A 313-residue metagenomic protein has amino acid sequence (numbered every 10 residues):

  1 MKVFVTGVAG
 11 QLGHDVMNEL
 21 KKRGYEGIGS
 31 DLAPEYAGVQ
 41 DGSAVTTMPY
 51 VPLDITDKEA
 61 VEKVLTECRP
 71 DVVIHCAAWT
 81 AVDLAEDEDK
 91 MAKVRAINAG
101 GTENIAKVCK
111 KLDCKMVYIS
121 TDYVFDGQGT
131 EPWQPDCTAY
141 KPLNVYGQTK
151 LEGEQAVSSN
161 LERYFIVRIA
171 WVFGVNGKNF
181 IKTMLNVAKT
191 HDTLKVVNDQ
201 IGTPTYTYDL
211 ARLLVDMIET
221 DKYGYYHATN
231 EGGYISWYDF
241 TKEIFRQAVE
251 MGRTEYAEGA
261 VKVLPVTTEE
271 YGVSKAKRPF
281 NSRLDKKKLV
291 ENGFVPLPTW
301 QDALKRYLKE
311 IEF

Functional and structural regions predicted by a protein language model:
M1-R23: N-terminal Rossmann NAD(P)H-binding glycine-rich loop of SDR-like oxidoreductase domains
S43-D57: Rossmann-fold cofactor-recognition segment
I55-I97: NAD(P)H-binding glycine-rich loop region in Rossmannoid oxidoreductase-like domains and their noncatalytic homologs
A92-N104, K111, V124-V167, W171-V172: Catalytic helix-loop patch of NAD(P)-dependent Rossmann-fold dehydrogenases
Q155-D216: NAD(P)-dependent short-chain dehydrogenase/reductase
V175, Q200-D209, T229-Q247, R306: Substrate-binding strand-loop-helix patch in Rossmann-like NAD(P)-dependent oxidoreductase/epimerase domains
T220-S274: Mid/C-terminal beta-alpha module of Rossmann-like enzyme folds, strongest in SDR-family dehydrogenases/epimerases
V290, T299-F313: Amphipathic terminal alpha-helices
